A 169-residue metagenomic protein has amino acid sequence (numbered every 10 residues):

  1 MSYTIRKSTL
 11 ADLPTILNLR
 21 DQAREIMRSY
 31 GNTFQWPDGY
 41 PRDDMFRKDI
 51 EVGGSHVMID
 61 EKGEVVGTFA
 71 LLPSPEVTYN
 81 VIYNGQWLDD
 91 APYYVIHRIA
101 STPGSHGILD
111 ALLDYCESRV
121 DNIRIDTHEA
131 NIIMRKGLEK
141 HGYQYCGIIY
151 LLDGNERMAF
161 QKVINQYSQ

Functional and structural regions predicted by a protein language model:
T4-N18: A short beta-loop-alpha structural element at the N-terminal edge of CoA-dependent acyl/N-acetyltransferase catalytic
R24-D44: Conserved GNAT-fold acetyl-CoA-binding loop/helix
M45-V57, P75-V77: A short helix-loop-beta-strand connector motif used in the catalytic cores of GNAT acetyltransferases and, in some
V52-F69: Conserved beta-hairpin
A70-G104: Conserved acyl-donor/pantetheine-binding loop and adjacent beta-alpha core of acyl/acetyltransferases and related
S101-S118, K136-K140: Conserved acetyl-CoA-binding loop-helix of GNAT-fold acetyltransferases
R119-A130: Conserved GNAT acetyl-CoA-binding A-motif
D126, Q144-M158: Conserved catalytic-core motifs of GNAT/GCN5-like acyltransferases
